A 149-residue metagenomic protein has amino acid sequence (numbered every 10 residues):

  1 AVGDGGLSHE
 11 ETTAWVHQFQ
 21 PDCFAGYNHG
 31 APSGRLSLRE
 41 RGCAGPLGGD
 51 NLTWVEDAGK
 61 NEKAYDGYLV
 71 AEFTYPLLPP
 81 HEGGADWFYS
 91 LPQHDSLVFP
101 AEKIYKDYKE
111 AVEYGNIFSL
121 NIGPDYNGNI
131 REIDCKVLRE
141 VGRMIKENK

Functional and structural regions predicted by a protein language model:
A1-K149: Mature catalytic domains of secreted/periplasmic carbohydrate-active enzymes
